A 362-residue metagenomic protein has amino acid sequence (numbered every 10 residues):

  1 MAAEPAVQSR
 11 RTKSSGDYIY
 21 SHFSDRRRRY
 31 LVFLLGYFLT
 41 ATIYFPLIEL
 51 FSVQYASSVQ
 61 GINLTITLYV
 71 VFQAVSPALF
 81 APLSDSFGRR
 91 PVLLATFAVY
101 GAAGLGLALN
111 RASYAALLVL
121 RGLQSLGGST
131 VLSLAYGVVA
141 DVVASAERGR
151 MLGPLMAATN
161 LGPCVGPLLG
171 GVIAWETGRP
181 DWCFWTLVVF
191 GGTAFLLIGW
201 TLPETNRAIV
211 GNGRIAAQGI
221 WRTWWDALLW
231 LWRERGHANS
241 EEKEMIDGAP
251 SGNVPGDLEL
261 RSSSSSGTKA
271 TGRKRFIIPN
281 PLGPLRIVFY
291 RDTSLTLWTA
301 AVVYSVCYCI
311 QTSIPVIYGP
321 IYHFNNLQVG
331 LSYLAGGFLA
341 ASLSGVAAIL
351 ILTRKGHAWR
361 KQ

Functional and structural regions predicted by a protein language model:
M1-A41, V53: Cytosolic juxtamembrane N-terminal segment immediately preceding the first transmembrane helix of multi-pass
L31-V59, F80, V131, I310-P315: Extracytoplasmic
F51-S52, L83-S84, L169-G178, Y318-G319 (+1 more regions): Interfacial helix-cap and linker-helix signal at transmembrane-aqueous boundaries of multi-pass secondary transporters
L64-A81, L334-V346: Central cavity-lining transmembrane alpha-helices of secondary-active solute carriers, predominantly the Major
P91-L105, W359-Q362: Structural signature of the two symmetry-related core transmembrane helices
A115-T130: Hydrophobic core of transmembrane alpha-helices in multi-pass small-molecule transporters, especially MFS/SLC-type
R148, W175-R291, G345-K361: Central mid-sequence intracellular linker of multi-pass
P279-F338: Extracytoplasmic gate region of multi-pass secondary transporters
